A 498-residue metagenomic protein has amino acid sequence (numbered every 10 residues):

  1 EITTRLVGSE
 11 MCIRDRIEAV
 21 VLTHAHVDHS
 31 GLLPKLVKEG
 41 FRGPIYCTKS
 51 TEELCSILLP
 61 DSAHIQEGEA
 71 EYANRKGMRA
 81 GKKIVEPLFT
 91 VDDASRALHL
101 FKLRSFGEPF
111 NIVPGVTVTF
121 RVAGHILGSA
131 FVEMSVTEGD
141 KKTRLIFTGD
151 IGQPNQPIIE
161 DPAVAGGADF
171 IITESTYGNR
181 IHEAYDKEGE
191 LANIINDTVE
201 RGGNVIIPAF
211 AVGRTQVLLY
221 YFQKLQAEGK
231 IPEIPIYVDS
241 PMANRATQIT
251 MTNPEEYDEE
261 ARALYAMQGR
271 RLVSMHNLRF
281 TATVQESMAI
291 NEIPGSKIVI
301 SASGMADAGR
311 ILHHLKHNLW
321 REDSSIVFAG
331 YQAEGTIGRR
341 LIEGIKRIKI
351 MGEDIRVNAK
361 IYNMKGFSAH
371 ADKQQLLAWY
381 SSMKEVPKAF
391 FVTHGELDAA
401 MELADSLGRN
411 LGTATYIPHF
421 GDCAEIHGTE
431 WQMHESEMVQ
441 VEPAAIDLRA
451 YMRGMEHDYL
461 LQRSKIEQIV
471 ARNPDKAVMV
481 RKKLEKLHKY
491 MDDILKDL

Functional and structural regions predicted by a protein language model:
E1-G8, I13: Single conserved hydrophobic/aromatic residue that forms the stacking wall/gate of nucleotide- or nucleobase-binding
I17-R42, Y46-L58, H125-A130, A399: Di-metal (Zn2+ and/or Mg2+/Mn2+) metal-binding site signature of metallo-dependent hydrolases with the MBL/beta-CASP
G43-T51, N74-R75, I172, P232-R245 (+2 more regions): Short internal beta-strands
S50, I126, G149-I151, S175-T176 (+6 more regions): Active-site metal-binding loops of divalent metal-dependent hydrolases
S62-I126, P254-I293: Metallo-beta-lactamase
F106-A163: Catalytic core of the metallo-beta-lactamase
H182-L264, V386-E442: Binuclear metal-ion centers of metallo-dependent hydrolases, dominated by the metallo-beta-lactamase
K224-A227, S274-L498: C-terminal regulatory/interaction regions
